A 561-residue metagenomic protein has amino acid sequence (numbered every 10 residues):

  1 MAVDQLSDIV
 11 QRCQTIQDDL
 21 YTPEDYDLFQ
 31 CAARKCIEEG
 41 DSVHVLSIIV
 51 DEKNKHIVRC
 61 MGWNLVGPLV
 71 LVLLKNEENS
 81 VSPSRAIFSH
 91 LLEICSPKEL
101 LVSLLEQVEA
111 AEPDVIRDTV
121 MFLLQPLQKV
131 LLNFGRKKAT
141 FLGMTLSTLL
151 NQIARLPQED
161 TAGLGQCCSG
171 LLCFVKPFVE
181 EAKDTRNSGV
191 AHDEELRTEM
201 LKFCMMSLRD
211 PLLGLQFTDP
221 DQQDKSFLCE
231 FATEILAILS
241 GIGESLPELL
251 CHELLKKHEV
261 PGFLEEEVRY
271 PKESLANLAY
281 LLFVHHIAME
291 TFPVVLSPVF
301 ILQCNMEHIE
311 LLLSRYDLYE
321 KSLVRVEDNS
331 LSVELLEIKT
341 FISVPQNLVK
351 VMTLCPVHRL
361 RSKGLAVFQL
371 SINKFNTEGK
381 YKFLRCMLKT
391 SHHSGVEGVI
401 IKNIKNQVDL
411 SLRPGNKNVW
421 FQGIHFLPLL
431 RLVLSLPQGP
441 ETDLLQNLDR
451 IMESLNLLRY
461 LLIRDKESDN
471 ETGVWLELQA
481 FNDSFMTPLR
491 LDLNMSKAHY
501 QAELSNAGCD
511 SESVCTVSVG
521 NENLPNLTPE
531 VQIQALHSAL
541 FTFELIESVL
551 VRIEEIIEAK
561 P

Functional and structural regions predicted by a protein language model:
M1-A232: Long amphipathic alpha-helical scaffold regions
A2-D8, Q17-Y21, K35-G40, H44 (+9 more regions): Alpha-solenoid helical repeat scaffolds
V66, V120, P345, E397 (+1 more regions): Short runs of predominantly hydrophobic/aromatic residues within well-ordered alpha helices that form helix-helix
F88-L91, L123-L131, L171-V179, E320-R325 (+3 more regions): Hydrophobic residues within the alpha-helices of tandem HEAT/HEAT-like
S394-V399, L445-R459: Amphipathic alpha-helical protein-interaction segments enriched in hydrophobic
